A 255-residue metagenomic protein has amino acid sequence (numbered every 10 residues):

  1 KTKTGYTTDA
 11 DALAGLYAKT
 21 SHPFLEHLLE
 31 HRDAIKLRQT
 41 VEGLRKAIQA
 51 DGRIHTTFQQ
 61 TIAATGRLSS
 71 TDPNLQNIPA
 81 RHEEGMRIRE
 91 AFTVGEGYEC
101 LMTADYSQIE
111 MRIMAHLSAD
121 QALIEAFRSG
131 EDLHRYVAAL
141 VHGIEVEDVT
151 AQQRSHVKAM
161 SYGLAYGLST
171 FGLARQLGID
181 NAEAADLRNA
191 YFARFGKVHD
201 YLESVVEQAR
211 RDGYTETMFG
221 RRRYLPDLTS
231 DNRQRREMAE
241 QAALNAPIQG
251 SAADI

Functional and structural regions predicted by a protein language model:
K1, V137, V141, H156-T170 (+1 more regions): Core structural elements
K1-E83, T93-C100, S107-E110, Q153 (+4 more regions): Conserved "right-hand" nucleotidyltransferase catalytic core of DNA-directed polymerases
S107-A119: Short active-site loop/helix that positions an aromatic residue
E110, G130, H134, A252: Hydrophobic (often cysteine-bearing) scaffold residues that line and stabilize catalytic clefts of nucleotide/cofactor
Q121-F127, I144-V149: Short, polar/flexible loop-turn hinges at active-site or ligand-entry regions and domain interfaces
E125-Y136, L140: A short, basic-hydrophobic beta/loop patch
H142-M160, G172, A239-A243: Active-site-adjacent structural elements in folded domains
L244-I255: Conserved pre-motif C helix in the palm subdomain of viral-like polymerases
